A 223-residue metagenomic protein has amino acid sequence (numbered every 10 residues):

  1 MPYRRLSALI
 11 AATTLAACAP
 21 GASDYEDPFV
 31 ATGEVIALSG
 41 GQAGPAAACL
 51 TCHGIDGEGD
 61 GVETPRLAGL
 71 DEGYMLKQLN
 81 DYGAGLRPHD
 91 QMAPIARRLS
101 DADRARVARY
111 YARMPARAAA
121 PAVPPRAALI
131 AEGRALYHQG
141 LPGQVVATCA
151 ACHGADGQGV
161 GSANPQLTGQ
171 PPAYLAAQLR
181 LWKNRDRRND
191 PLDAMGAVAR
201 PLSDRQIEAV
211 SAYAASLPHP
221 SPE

Functional and structural regions predicted by a protein language model:
M1-S7: Bacterial N-terminal signal peptides that target proteins for export
T14-A17: C-terminal motif of bacterial Sec signal peptides marking the signal peptidase cleavage site
A19-P45, R113-P142: Electrostatic cytochrome c docking/interface patches
P28-G40, G44-G85: The feature marks the first
A37-L50, E72, L76, H138-A150 (+1 more regions): Sequence context surrounding c-type heme c attachment/ligation sites in exported
A46-D56, V107, V146-D156, V210 (+1 more regions): The canonical Cys-X-X-Cys-His
D60-R66, Y82-P115, A119-V123, G161-Q166 (+2 more regions): Axial heme c-ligation environment in periplasmic c-type cytochrome domains
